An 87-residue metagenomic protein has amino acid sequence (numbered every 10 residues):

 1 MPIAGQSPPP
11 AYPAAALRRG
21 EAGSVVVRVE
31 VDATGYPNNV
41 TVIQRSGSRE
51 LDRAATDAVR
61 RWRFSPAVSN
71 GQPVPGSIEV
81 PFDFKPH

Functional and structural regions predicted by a protein language model:
M1-E30, R53-H87: Short proline/glycine- and basic residue-enriched helix-capping loop/turn segments at helix->loop/beta transitions
A15, Q44-R49: A short acidic/small-residue loop/turn micro-motif
